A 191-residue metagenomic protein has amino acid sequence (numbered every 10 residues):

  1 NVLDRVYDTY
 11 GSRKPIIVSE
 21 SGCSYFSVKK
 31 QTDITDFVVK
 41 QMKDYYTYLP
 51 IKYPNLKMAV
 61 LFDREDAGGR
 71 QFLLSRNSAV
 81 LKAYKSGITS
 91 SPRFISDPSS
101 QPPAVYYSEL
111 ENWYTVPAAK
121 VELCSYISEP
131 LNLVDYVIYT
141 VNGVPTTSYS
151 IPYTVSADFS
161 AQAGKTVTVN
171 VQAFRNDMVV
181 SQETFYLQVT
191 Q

Functional and structural regions predicted by a protein language model:
N1-Y7: Substrate-binding surface in catalytic domains of secreted glycosidases
L3, L49, L56-L61, L73-L74 (+6 more regions): Generic detector of leucine side chains in alpha-helical contexts
G11: Active-site neighborhood of glycoside hydrolase catalytic domains
K14-P102: Substrate-binding cleft of secreted/luminal carbohydrate-active enzymes
P102-Q191: Long, low-complexity serine/threonine/glycine- and acidic-rich segments characteristic of extracellular
